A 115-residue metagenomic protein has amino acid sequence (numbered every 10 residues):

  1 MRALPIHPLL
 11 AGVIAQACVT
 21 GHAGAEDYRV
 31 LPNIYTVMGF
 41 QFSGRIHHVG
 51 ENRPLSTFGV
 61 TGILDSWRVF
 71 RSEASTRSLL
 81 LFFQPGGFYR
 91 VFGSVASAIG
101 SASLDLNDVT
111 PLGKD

Functional and structural regions predicted by a protein language model:
M1-D115: Alpha-helical bundle regulatory/interaction domains
